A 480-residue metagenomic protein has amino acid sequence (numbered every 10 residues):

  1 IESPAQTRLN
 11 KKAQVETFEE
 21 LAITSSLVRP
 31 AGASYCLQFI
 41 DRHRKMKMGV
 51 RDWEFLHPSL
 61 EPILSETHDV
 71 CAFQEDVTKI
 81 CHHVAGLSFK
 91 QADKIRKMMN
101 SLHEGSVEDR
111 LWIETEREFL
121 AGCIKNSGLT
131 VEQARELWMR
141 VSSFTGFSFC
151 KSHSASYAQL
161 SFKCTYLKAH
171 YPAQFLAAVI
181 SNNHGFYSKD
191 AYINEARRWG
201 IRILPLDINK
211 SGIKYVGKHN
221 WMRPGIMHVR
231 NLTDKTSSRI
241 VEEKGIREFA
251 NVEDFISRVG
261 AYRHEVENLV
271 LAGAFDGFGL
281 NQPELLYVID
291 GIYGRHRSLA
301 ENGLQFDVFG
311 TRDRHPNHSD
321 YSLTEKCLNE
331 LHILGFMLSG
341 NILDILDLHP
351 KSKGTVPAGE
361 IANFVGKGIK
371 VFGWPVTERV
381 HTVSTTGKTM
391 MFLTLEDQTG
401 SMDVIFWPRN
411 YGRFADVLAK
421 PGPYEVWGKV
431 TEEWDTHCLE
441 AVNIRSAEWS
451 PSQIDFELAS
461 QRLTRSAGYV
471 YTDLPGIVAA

Functional and structural regions predicted by a protein language model:
I1-A480: Noncatalytic, beta-rich nucleic-acid-contacting surfaces in large DNA/RNA-processing enzymes
